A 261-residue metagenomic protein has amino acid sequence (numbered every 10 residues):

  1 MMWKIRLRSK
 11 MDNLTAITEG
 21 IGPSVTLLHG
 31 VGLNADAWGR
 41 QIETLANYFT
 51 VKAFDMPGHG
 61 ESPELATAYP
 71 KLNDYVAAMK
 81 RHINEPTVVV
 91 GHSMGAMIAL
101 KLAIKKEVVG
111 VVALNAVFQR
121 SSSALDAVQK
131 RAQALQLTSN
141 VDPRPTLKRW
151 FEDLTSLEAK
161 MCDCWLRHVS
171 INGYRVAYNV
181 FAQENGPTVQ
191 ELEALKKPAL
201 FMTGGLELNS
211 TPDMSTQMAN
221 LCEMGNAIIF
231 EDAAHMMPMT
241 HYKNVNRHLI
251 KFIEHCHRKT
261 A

Functional and structural regions predicted by a protein language model:
M1-T26, E43-T50, N84, H168 (+3 more regions): Alpha/beta-hydrolase fold catalytic core
L14, R40-E43, K52-V90, K101 (+1 more regions): Active-site loop/oxyanion-hole signature of alpha/beta-hydrolase fold enzymes
G32-R40: Serine-hydrolase catalytic-loop signature spanning alpha/beta hydrolases and amidase-signature enzymes
L100-S139: Flexible "cap/lid" loop of the alpha/beta hydrolase fold
S122-A124, T138-E193: Conserved alpha/beta-hydrolase catalytic His-Asp/Glu region
L195, F201-T203: Short beta-strand/loop motif that positions the catalytic acidic residue of the alpha/beta-hydrolase fold
G205-S210: Acidic catalytic loop of the alpha/beta-hydrolase fold
A233-N246: Catalytic histidine-centered segment of alpha/beta-hydrolase-like enzymes
